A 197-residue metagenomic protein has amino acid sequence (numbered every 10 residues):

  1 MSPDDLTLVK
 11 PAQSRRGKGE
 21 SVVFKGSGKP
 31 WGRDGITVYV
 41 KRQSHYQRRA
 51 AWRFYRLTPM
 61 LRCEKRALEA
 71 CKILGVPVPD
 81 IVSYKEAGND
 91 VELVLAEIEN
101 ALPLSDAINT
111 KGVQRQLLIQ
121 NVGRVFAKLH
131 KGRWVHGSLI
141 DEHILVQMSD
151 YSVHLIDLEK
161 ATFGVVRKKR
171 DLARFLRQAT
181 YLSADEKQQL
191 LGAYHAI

Functional and structural regions predicted by a protein language model:
M1-D4: Polybasic, low-complexity association/targeting segments
L6-L102, A127-K131: Conserved ATP-binding subdomain of kinase catalytic cores across diverse folds
K25-G26, R124-F163: Active-site acidic catalytic loop and adjacent metal/ATP-binding pocket of ATP-dependent phosphoryl transfer enzymes
Y46-A51, L102, N109-T110, D157 (+1 more regions): Short glycine/proline- and charge-enriched loop/turn segments that cap or connect secondary-structure elements
F54-L61, G112-I119, V165, A184: Flexible, glycine- and charge-enriched loops at secondary-structure boundaries
L57, P77, K111-G112, D171-R174: Glycine-rich, phosphate-binding/catalytic loops in enzymes
A67-P77, A101-H143: Conserved kinase catalytic-core helix
Q147-M148, S152-I197: C-lobe/activation-segment region of protein kinase-like
